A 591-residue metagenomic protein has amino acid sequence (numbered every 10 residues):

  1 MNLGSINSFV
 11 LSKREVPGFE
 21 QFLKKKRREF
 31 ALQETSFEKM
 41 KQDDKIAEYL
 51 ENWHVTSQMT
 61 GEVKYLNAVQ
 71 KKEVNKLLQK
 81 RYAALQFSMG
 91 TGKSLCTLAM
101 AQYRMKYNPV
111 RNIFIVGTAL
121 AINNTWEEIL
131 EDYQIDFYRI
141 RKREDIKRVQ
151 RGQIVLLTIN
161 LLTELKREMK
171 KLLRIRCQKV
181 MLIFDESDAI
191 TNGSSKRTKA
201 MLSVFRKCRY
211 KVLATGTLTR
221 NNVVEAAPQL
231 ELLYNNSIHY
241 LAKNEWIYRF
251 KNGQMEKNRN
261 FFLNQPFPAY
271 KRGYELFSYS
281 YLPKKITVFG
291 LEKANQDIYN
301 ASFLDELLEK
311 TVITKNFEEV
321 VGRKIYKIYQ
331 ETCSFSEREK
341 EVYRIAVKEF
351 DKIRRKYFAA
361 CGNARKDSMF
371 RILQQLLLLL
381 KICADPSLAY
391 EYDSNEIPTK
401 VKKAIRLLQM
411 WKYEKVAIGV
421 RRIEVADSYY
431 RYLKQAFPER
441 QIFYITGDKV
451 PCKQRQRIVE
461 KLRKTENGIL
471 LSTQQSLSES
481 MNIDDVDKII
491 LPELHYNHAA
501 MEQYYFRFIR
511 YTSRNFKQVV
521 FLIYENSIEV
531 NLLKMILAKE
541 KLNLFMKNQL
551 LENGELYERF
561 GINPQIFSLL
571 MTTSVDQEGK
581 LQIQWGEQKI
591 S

Functional and structural regions predicted by a protein language model:
D43-A84: Conserved pre-motif I regulatory segment
K45-I46, K64, L78-Q79, S88-G92 (+7 more regions): Conserved Helicase C-terminal RecA-like lobe
M89-G90, C208-V223: Conserved helicase ATPase motor motifs in RecA-like P-loop NTPase domains
L120-E144, L233-N236, A436: Conserved helix-turn-beta segment of the N-terminal RecA-like "Helicase ATP-binding" lobe in SF1/SF2 helicases
L156-L161, S195-R209, S237-L388, W411 (+1 more regions): Inter-lobe coupling linker of SF2 helicases/translocases
I175-L213: SF2 helicase catalytic motif II
R440-N531: Conserved RecA-like P-loop NTPase helicase motor core
A499-E502, I509-I590: A conserved SF2-helicase RecA2
